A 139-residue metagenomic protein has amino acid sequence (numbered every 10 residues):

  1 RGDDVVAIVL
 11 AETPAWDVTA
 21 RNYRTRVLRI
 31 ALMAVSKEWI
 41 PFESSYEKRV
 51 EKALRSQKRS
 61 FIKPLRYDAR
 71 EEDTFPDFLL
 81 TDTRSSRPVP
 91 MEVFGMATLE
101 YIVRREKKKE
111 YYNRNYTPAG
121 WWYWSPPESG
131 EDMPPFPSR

Functional and structural regions predicted by a protein language model:
R1-S60: Solvent-exposed, charged helical/coil patches that constitute nucleic-acid or partner-interaction surfaces
V5-A7, P88-M91, A119-W121: Hydrophobic beta-strand segments of well-ordered beta-sheets in folded domains
S36-F42, R66-E71, M96-E100: Short, contiguous acidic/charged loop-to-helix segments that flank catalytic cores in large enzymes
E43-K48, I102-E110, R139: Well-ordered, non-membrane alpha-helical segments in soluble/globular domains
A53-S56, Y111-N115: Alpha-helical scaffold elements within enzyme catalytic domains, especially in hydrolases
R55-R84: Active-site metal-binding core of divalent-cation-utilizing nuclease and nuclease-like domains
F75-Y112: Short beta-strand-loop-alpha-helix junction that forms the active-site gateway of nucleic-acid-processing nucleases
R114-R139: Basic, glycine-rich
